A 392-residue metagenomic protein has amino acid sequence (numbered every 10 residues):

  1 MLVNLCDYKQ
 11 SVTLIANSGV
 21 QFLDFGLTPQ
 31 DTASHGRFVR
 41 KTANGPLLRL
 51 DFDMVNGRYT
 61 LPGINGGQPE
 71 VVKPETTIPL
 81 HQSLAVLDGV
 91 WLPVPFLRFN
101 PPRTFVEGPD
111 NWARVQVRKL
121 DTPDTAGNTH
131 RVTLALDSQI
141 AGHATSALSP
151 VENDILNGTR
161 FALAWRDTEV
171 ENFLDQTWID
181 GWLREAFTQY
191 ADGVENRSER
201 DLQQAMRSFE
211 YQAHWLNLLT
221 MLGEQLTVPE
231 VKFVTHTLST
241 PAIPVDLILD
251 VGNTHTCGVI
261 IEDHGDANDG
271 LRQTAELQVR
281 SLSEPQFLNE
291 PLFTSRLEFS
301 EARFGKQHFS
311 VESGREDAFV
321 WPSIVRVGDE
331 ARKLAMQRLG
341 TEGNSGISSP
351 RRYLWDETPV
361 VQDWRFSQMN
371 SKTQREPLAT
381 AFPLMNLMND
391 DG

Functional and structural regions predicted by a protein language model:
L2, Y8-Q10, H35-R40, L84 (+2 more regions): Gly/Thr-rich phosphate-binding beta-strand-loop-beta motif of the actin/hexokinase/Hsp70
L2-N4, Y8-R207, A275-G392: Phosphate-binding loop and its immediate beta->loop->alpha context in nucleotide/phosphate-handling enzymes
W182, A186-L238: Acidic/polar, low-complexity linker and loop regions
Q204, S208-L219, V245-L249, I261 (+2 more regions): A broad "ordered helical/assembly scaffold" signature
G223-V245, D266-N268, R272-V279, D329-R332: Short linear interaction motifs
